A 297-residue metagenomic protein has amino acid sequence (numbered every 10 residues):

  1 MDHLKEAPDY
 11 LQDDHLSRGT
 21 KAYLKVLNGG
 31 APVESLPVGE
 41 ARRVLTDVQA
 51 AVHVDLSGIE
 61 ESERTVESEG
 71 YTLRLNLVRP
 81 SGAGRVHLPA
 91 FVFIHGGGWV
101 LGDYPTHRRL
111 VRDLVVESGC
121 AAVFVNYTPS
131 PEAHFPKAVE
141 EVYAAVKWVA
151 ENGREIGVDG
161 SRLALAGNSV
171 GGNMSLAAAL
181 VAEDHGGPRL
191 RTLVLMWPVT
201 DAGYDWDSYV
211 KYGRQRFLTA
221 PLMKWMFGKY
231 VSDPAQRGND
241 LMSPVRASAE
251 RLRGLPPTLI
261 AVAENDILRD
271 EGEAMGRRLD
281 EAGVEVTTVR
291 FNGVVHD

Functional and structural regions predicted by a protein language model:
L4-T20, G30-S35, A51-D55, E60-D297: Alpha/beta-hydrolase superfamily serine-hydrolase fold, recognizing
V26: Short glycine-rich, basic-tinged beta-strand/loop micro-motifs
S35-V48: Short, basic/low-complexity N-terminal boundary segments at the transition from targeting/disordered tails
